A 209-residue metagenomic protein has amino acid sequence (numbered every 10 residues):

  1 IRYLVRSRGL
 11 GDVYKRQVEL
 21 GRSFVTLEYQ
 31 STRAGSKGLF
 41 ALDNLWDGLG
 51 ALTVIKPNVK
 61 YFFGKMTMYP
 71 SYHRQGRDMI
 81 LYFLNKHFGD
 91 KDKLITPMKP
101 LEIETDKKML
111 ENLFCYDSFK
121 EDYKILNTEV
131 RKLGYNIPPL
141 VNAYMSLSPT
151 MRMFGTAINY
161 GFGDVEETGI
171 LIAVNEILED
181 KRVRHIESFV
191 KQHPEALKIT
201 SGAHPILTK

Functional and structural regions predicted by a protein language model:
I1-Y14: Single conserved hydrophobic/aromatic residue that forms the stacking wall/gate of nucleotide- or nucleobase-binding
V18-L20, L52-T67: Conserved GNAT acetyl-CoA-binding A-motif
V25-L27, F63-H73, K132: Conserved beta-strand-loop-alpha-helix junction that forms the acyl-donor binding cleft
S31-A51: Conserved acetyl-CoA-binding loop-helix of GNAT-fold acetyltransferases
P57-N58, M68-T96, G134-M151: Conserved active-site alpha-helix within GNAT-family acetyltransferase domains
D92-V141: A conserved mid-domain beta-alpha-beta active-site/ligand-binding segment of alpha/beta enzyme cores
R152-S188: C-terminal/domain-terminus segments
V190-K209: Short, cationic low-complexity segments
